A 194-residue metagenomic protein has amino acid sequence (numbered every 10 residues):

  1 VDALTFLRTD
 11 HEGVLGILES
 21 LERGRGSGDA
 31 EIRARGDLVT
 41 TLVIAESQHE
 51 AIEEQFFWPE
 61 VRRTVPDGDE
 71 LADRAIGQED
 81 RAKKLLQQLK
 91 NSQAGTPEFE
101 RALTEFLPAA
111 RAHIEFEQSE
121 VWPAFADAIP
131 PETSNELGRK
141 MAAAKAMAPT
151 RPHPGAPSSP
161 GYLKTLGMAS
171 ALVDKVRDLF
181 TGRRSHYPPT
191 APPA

Functional and structural regions predicted by a protein language model:
V1-A194: Small-residue-biased structural context
